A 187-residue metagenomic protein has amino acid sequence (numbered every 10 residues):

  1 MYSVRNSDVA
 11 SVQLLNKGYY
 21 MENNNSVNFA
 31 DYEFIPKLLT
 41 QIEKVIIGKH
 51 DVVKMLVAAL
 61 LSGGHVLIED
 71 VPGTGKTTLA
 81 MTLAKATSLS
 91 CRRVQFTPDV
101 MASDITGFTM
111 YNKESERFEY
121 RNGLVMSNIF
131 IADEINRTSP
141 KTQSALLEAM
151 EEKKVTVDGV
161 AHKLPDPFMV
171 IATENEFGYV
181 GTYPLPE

Functional and structural regions predicted by a protein language model:
L14: Cationic, low-complexity basic patches in intrinsically disordered or flexible, solvent-exposed regions
D31-F34, L38, K49-V52, G75 (+7 more regions): Helical mechanochemical/support elements of P-loop NTPase systems and associated helical scaffolds
D31-V71: Pre-Walker A (pre-P-loop) alpha-helix and adjacent loop at the N terminus of AAA/AAA+ ATPase modules, a conserved
M55-A58, Y111-I131: Conserved alpha-helical scaffold flanking the Walker A/P-loop in AAA+ ATPase domains
L61-T97: Walker A/P-loop
D70, D133-E134, A145: Walker B catalytic acidic pair
F108, N112-R117, R137-A145, M150-E187: Canonical AAA+ ATPase core
